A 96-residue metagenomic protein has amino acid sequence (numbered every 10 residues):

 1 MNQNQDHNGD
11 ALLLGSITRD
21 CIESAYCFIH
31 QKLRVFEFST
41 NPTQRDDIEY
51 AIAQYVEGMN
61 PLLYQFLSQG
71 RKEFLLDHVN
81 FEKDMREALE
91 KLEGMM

Functional and structural regions predicted by a protein language model:
N2-H7, L92-M96: Short acidic DE-rich linear segments
D6-Q44: N-terminal acidic leader/helix
C21-I29, I52-L63: Short amphipathic alpha-helical heptad-repeat segments
R34-R45, L63-L67, K72-L76: Charged, low-complexity interaction regions
V35, G58, L62-Q65, K91 (+1 more regions): Amphipathic, soluble alpha-helical interaction motifs
Q44, M59, F81: Short phosphate-engaging motifs
I48, I52-V56, E82-M85: Short amphipathic alpha-helical coiled-coil/interface segments
L67-M96: Amphipathic alpha-helical binding modules
